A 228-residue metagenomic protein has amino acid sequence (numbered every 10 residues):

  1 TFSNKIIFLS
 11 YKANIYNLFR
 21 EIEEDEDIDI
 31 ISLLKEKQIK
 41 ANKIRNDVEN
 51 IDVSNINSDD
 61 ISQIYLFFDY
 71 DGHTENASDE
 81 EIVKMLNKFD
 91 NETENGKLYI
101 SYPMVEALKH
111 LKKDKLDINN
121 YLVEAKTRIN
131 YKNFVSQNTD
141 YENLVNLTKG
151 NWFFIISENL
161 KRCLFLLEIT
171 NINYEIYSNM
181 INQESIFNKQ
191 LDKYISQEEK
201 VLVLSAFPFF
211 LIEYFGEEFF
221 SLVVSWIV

Functional and structural regions predicted by a protein language model:
T1: A sequence-level detector for short glycine-anchored, His/Arg-bearing signature motifs that mark catalytic or binding
N4-L9, Y16-I31, K43-V228: C-terminal accessory helical subdomains adjacent to catalytic cores in phosphodiester- and nucleotide-handling enzymes
L33-A41: N-terminal carbohydrate-binding/catalytic regions of secreted carbohydrate-active enzymes
